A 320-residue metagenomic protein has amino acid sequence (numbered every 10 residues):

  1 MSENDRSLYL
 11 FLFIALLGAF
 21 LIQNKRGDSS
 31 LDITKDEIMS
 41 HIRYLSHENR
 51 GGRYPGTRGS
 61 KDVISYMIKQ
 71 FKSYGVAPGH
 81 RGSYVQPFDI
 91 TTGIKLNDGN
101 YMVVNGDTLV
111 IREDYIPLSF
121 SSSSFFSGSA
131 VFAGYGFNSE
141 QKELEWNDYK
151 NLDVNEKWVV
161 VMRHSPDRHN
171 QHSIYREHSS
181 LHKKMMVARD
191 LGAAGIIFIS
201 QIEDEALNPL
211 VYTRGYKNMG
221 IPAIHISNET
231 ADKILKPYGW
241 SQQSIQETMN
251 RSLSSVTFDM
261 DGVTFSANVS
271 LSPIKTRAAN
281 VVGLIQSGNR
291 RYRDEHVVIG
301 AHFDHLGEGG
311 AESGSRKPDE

Functional and structural regions predicted by a protein language model:
Y9-L21: Hydrophobic membrane-insertion alpha-helices, especially the h-region of bacterial N-terminal signal peptides
G27-D32, N49-R58, S73, D89 (+8 more regions): Second-shell loop/turn segments in exported
D32-R50, P55-P78, N151-D153, K157-S179 (+2 more regions): Catalytic-core environment of secreted peptidases
K35-I42, K61-I68, G82-V85, E143-W146 (+4 more regions): Extracytoplasmic/secreted envelope proteins and their assembly/folding machinery, especially bacterial periplasmic
R43-G51, I68-A77, G93, G136 (+4 more regions): Sec-exported extracytoplasmic/periplasmic mature domains
E48-P166, D261, P273, R277-N280: Noncatalytic luminal/extracellular "stalk/propeptide" segments of secretory-pathway proteins
L109-N151, K217-D319: Soluble metallo-hydrolase cores and metallopeptidase-like ectodomains found primarily in the secretory/periplasmic
A133-N208: A conserved hydrophobic secondary-structure block that centers on an alpha-helix together with its immediately flanking
